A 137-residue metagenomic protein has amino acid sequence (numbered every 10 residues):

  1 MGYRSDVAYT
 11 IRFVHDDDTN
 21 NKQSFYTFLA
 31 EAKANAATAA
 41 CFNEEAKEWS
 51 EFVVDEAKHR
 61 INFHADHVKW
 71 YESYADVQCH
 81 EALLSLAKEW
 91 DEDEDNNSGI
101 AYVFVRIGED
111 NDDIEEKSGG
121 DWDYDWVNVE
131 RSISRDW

Functional and structural regions predicted by a protein language model:
M1-E31: Short, extreme N-terminal segment that most often corresponds to the first beta-strand
A30-W137: Charged interaction segments
